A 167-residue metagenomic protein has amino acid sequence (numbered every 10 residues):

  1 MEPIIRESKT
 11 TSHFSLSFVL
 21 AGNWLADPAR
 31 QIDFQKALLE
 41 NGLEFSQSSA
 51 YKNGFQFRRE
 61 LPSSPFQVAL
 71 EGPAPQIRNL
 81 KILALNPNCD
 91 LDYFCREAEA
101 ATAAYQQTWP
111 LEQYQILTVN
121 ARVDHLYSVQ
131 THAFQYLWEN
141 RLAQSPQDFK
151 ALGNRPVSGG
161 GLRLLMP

Functional and structural regions predicted by a protein language model:
M1-N86: N-terminal low-complexity, intrinsically disordered segments
I4, I116-P167: Aromatic/basic-lined ligand-recognition segments that form π-stacking hydrophobic pockets flanked by Lys/Arg to engage
W24, D90, Y127-V129: Residue-level signal for secondary-structure boundary sites
I32-L39, C95, E99, F134-E139: Generic detector of well-ordered alpha-helical segments enriched in charged/polar residues, highlighting helical
F45, Y105-E112, Q144, D148-F149: Short secondary-structure junctions and interdomain/linker hinges
S64-Q67, P110, R141-L142: Signature of extracytoplasmic/envelope-associated structural regions
L70-E71, Y93, T131: Short, conserved acidic/polar surface loops in the N-terminal third of protein domains
R78-D124: Aromatic- and glycine-enriched beta-alpha-beta binding-site module
